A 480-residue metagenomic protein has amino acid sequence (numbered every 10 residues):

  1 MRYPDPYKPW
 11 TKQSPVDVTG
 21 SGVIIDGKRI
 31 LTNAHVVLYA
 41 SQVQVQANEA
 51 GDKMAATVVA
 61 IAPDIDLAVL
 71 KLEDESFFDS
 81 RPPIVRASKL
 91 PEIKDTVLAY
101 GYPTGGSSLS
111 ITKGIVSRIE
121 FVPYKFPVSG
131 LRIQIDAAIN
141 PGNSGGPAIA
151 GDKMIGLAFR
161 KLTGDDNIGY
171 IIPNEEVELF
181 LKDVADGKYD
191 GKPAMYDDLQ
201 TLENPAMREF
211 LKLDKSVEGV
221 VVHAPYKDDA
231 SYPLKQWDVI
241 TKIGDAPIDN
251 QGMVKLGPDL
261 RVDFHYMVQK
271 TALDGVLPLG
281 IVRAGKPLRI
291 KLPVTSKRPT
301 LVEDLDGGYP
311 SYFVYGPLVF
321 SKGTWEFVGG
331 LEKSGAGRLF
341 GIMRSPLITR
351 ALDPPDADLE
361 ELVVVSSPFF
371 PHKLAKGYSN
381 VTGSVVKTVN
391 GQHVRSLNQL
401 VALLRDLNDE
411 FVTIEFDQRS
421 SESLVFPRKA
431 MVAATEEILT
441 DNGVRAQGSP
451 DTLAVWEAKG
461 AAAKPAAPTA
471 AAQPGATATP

Functional and structural regions predicted by a protein language model:
M1-P15, E73-I84, L109-D166, E218 (+2 more regions): Active-site region of chymotrypsin-like
R2-P4, P9-Q42, K153-M154, R160 (+1 more regions): Catalytic histidine site
P4-D5, I24-L109, P141, L288-R289: Conserved active-site neighborhood of the chymotrypsin/trypsin-like protease fold
V16-V18, Q46-M54, G106-K113, D190-K192 (+1 more regions): Short coil-to-beta-strand transition motifs
S21, G27, Y39, I93 (+4 more regions): Short, flexible surface segments
I30-N33, L90-P103, I115, I135-A138 (+5 more regions): Active-site-proximal beta-strands of protease catalytic cores
A34, T57, K71-D74, D79 (+3 more regions): C-terminal recognition in membrane/secretory proteostasis and scaffolding
L38, I61-I65, S117-K125, L202-N204 (+1 more regions): Short, conserved beta-turn/loop elements at beta-strand boundaries and strand-helix junctions
